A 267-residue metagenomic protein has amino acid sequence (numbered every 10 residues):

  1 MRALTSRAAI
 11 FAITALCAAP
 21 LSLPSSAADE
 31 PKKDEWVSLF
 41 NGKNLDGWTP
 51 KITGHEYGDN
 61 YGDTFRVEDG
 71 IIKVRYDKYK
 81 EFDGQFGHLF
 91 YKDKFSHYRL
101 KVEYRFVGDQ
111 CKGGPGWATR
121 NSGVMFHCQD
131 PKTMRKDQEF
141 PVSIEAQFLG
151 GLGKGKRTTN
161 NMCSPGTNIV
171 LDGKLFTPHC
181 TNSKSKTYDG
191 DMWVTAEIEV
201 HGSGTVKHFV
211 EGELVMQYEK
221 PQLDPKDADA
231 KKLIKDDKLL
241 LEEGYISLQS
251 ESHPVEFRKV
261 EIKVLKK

Functional and structural regions predicted by a protein language model:
M1-S6: N-terminal secretory signal peptides that target proteins for export/translocation
A9-P20: Bacterial N-terminal signal peptides
S25-K267: Carbohydrate-interacting regions of secretory-pathway proteins
